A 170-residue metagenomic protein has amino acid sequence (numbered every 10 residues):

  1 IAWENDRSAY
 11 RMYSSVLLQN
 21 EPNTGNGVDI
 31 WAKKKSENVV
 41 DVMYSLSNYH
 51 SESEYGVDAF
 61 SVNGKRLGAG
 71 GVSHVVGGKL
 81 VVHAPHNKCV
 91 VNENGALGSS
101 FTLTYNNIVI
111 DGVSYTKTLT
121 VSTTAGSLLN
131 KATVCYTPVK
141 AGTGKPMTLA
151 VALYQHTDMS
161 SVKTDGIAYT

Functional and structural regions predicted by a protein language model:
I1-L80: Solvent-exposed N-terminal domain segments of exported/luminal and surface proteins
D6-S8, S15, N106, T137-V139 (+1 more regions): An acidic- and aromatic-residue-enriched active-site/binding cleft used to recognize and process polar
R11-M12, L103, K131-A132: Short hydrophobic/aromatic-rich beta-strand segments that constitute the beta-sheet cores of beta-sandwich/beta-barrel
E21-T24, G112-V113, M159-K163: A short, polar/proline- and glycine-enriched secondary-structure boundary/capping micro-motif
S45-G126: Extended, loop-rich substrate-binding clefts of extracytoplasmic carbohydrate-active enzymes
K117, L128-D165: Acidic (Asp/Glu-rich), glycine- and aromatic
A168-T170: C-terminal soluble interaction/assembly domains
